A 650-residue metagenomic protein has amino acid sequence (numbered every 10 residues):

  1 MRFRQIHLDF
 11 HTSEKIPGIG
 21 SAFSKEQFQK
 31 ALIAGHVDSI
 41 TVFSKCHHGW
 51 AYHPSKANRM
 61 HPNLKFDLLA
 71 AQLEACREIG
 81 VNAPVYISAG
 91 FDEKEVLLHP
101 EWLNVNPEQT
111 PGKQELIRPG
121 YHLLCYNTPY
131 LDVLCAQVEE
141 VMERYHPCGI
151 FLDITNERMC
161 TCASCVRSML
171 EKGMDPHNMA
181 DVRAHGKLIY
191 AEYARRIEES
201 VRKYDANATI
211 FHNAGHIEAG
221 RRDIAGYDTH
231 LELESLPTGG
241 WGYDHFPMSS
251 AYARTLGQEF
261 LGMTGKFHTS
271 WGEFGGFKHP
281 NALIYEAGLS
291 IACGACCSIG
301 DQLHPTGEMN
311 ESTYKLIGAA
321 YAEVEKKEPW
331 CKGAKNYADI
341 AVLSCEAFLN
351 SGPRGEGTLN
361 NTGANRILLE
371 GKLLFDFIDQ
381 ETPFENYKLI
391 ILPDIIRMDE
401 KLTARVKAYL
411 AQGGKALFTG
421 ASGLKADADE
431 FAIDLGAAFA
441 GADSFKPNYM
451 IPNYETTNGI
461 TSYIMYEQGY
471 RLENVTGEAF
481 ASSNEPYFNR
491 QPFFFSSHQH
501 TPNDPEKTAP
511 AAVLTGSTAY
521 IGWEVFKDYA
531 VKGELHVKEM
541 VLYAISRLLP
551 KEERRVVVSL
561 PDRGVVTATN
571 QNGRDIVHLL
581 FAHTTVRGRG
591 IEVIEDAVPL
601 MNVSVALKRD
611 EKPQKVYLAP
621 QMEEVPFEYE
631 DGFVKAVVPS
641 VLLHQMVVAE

Functional and structural regions predicted by a protein language model:
M1-G49, E74, I79-V81: N-terminal structural segment of carbohydrate-active enzymes
M1-K15, Q109-Y121, L256-W271: N-terminal small/glycine-rich loop or linker at the start of catalytic domains across soluble metabolic enzymes
R2, S39, P62, F66 (+7 more regions): Carbohydrate-binding surfaces of carbohydrate-active enzymes
I6-H11, T41-H48, I87-K94, F151-T161 (+4 more regions): Short, solvent-exposed turn/loop segments enriched in Gly/Ser/Thr/Pro and often Arg
H11-F23, G120-V133, G272-P280: Active-site mouth loops of central-metabolism enzymes
I33-L68, F91-L116, Y145, M159 (+5 more regions): Aromatic-lined carbohydrate-binding/catalytic grooves of carbohydrate-active enzymes
V85-Y145, R183, A194-R195: Active-site-adjacent "subsite" loops/lids of carbohydrate-active enzymes
G112-H122, A136-G149, N156-E171, D175-H177 (+2 more regions): Active-site region of glycoside hydrolase catalytic domains
